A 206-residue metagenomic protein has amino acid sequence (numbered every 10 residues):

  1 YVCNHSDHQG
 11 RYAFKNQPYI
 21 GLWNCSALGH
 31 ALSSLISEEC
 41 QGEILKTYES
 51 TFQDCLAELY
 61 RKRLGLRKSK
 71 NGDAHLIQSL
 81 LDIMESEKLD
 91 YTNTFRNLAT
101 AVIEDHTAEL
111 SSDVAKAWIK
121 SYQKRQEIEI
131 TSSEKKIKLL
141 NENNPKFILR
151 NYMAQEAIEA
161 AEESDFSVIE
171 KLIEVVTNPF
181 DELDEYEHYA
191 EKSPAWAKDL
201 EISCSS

Functional and structural regions predicted by a protein language model:
V2-S206: Regulatory N- and C-terminal appendages and interdomain linkers associated with kinase/kinase-like NTP transferase
